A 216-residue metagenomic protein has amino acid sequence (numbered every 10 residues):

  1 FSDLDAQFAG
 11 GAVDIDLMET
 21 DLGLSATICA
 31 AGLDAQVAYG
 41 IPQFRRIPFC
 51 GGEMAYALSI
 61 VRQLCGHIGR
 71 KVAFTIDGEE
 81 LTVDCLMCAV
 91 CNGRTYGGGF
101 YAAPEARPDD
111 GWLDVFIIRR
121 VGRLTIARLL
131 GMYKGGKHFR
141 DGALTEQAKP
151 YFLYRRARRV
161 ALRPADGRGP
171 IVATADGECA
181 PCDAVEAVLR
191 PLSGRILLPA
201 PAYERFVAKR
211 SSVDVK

Functional and structural regions predicted by a protein language model:
F1-M87: Catalytic core of DAGKc-family lipid kinases
G10, L64-G66, D109, Y154 (+1 more regions): A short catalytic or substrate-binding loop motif that flags glycine-/basic-rich loops and adjacent residues that bind
A30, D34, A89-P104, E178-C179: Glycine-rich phosphate/pyrophosphate-binding beta-alpha loops
D34-V37, T82-D84, Y96-G99, R123-A127: Short acidic/glycine-rich loop or secondary-structure boundary segments that cap or lie
R45-A55, G98-G99, P104-A127: Gly/Ser/Thr-rich active-site loops/lids in small-molecule metabolic enzymes that frequently grip phosphoryl groups
A57-V61, R70-D77, G97-A103, L144-A148 (+1 more regions): Glycine-rich, charged/polar anion/phosphate-binding loops that engage phosphate groups from diverse ligands
I76-D77, T82, R107, I117-K216: ATP/nucleoside-binding phosphotransfer catalytic cores, i.e., glycine-rich phosphate-binding loops
